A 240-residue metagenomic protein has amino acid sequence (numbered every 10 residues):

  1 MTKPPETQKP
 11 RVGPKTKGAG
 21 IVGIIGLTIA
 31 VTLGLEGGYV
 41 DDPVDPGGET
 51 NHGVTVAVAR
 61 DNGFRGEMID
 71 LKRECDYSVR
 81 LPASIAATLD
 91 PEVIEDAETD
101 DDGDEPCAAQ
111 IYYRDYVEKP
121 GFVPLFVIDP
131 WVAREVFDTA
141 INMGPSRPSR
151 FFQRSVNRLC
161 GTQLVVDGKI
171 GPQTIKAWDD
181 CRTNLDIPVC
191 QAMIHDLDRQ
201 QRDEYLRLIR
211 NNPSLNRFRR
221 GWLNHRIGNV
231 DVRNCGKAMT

Functional and structural regions predicted by a protein language model:
T2-T240: Cell-wall polysaccharide-cleaving catalytic domain and substrate-binding groove, primarily in peptidoglycan/chitin
